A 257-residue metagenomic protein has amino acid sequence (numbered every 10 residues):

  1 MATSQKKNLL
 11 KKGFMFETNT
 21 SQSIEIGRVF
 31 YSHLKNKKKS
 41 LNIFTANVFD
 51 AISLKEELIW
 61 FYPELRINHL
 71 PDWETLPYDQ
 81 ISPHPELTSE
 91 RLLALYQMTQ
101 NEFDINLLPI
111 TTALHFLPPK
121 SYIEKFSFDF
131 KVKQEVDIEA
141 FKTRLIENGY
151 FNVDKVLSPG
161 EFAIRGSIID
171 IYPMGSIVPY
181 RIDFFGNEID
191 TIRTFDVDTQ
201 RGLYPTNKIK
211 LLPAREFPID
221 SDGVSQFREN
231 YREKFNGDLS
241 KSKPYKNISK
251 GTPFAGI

Functional and structural regions predicted by a protein language model:
M1-I257: ASCE RecA-like P-loop NTPase motor cores that couple ATP hydrolysis to mechanical translocation on nucleic acids
